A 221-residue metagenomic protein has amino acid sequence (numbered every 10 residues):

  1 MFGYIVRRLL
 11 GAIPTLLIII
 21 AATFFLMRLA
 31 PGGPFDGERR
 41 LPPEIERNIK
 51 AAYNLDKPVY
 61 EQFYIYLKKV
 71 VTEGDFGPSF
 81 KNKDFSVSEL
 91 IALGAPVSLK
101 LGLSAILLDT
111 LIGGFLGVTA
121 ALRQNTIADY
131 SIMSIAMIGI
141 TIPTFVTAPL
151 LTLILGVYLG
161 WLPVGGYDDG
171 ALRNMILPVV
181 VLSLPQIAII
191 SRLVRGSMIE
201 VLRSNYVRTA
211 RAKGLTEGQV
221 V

Functional and structural regions predicted by a protein language model:
M1, L41, L55, V59 (+6 more regions): Juxtamembrane loop-helix boundary motifs flanking transmembrane segments in multi-pass membrane proteins
F2-Y4, A95-A128, T144, D169-V221: Alpha-helical transmembrane segments of integral membrane proteins, especially multi-pass inner/plasma-membrane
G3, R47-A51, I65, K69 (+9 more regions): Short amphipathic alpha-helical coupling elements at transmembrane boundaries
L9, I13-L26, L103, L107-F115 (+7 more regions): Generic alpha-helical transmembrane segments of integral inner-membrane proteins, especially permease/transport modules
L16-I65, K81, L159-M175: Hydrophobic alpha-helical transmembrane segments of membrane transport/permease proteins and related membrane-embedded
I19, T23, G32, E73 (+4 more regions): Alpha-helical transmembrane segments of polytopic integral membrane proteins, especially the permease/helical cores
K57-G114: An internal, D/E-rich "acidic patch" concept
P78, F85-S88, M133-G196: Membrane-water interface segments at transmembrane-helix boundaries in multipass membrane proteins
